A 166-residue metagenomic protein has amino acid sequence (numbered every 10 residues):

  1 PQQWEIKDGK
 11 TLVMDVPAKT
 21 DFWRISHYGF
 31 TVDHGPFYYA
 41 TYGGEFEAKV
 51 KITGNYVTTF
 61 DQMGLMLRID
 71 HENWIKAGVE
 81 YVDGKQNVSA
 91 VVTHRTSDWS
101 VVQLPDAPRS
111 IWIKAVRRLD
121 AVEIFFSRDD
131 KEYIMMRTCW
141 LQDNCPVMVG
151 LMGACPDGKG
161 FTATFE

Functional and structural regions predicted by a protein language model:
P1-E166: Extracellular glycan-recognition regions
